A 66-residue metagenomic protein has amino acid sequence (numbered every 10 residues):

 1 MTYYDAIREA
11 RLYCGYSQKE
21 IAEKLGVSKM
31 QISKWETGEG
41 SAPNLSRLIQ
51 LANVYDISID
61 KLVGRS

Functional and structural regions predicted by a protein language model:
M1-Y13: A short, Lys/Arg-rich alpha-helix, primarily the initiator
E9, K34, N53, V63-S66: Short, charged recognition helix plus adjacent turn of helix-turn-helix-like nucleic-acid-binding domains
L12, E23, N53: Alpha-helical residues within the helix-turn-helix
Y16-W35, E39: Short alpha-helical DNA-recognition segment
G40-S41, Q50: C-terminal flanking helix
S46-K61: DNA major-groove recognition helix of helix-turn-helix/homeodomain DNA-binding modules
